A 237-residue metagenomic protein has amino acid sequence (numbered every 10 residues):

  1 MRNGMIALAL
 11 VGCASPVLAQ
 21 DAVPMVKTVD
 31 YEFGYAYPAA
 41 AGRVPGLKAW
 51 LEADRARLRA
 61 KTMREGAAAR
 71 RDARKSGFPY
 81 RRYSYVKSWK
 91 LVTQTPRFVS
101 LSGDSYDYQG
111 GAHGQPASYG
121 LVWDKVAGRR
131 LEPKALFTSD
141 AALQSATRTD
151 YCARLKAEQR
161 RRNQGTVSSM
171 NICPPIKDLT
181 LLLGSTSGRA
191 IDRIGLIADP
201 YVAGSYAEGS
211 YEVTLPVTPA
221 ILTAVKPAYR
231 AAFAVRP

Functional and structural regions predicted by a protein language model:
M1-I6: Bacterial N-terminal signal peptides that target proteins for export
L10-V11: Short, linear, compositionally biased motifs with a strong N-terminal bias
A14-P16: N-terminal signal peptide c-region/cleavage motif recognized by signal peptidases
A19-P237: Compositionally biased intrinsically disordered regions enriched in Thr/Gly
